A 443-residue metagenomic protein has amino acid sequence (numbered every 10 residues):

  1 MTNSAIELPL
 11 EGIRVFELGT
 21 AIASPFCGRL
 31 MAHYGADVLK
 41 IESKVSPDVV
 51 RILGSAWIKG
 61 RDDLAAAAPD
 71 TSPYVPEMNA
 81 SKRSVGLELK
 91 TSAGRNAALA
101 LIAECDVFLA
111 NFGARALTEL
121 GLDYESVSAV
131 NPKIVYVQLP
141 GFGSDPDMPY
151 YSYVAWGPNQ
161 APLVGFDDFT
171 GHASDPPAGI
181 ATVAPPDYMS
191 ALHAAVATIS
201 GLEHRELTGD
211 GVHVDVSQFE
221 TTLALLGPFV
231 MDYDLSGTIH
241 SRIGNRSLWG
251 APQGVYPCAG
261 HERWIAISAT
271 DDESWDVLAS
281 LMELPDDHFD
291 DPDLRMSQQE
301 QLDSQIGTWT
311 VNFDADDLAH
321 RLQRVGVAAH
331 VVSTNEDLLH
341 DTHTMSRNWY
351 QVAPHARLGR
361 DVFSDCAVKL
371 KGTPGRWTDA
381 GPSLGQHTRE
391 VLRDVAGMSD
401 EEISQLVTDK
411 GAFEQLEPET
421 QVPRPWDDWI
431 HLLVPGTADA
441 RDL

Functional and structural regions predicted by a protein language model:
M1-L207, S383, R389-L443: N-terminal helix-loop segment corresponding to the beta1-alpha1 unit of nucleotide/adenylate-binding folds
F16-G19, V85-L87, R263-A269, D303-F313 (+3 more regions): Short, well-ordered beta-strand elements within core beta-sheets of diverse protein domains
A66-A67, V75, H240-L248, V255 (+3 more regions): Short Gly/Pro-enriched turn/cap motifs at secondary-structure boundaries
S144-D145, D175-A184, E206-T222, G244-L248 (+2 more regions): Conserved Rossmann-fold dehydrogenase catalytic segment
A191-G211, A224, P228-S236, A279-D286: Oxidoreductase and adenylate-handling cofactor-binding alpha/beta cores
P252-A329, D409: Aromatic-enriched alpha-helical interface/lid elements that frame and gate functional surfaces
R324-T378: A glycine-rich dinucleotide-binding beta-alpha-beta segment and adjacent secondary-structure elements that constitute
D361-E401: C-terminal active-site "lid" helix and adjoining low-complexity regulatory extension at the edge of ATP-using catalytic
